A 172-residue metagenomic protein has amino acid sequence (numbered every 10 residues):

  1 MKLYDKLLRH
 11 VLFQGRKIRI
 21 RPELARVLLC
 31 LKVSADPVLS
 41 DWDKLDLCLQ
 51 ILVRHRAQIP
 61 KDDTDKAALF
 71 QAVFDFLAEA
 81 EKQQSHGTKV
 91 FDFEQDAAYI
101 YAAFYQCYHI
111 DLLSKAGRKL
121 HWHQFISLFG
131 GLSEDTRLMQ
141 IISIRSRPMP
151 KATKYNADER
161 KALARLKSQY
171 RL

Functional and structural regions predicted by a protein language model:
M1-R19, R26, V33-P37, D41-L172: Charged interaction scaffolds used for protein-protein
